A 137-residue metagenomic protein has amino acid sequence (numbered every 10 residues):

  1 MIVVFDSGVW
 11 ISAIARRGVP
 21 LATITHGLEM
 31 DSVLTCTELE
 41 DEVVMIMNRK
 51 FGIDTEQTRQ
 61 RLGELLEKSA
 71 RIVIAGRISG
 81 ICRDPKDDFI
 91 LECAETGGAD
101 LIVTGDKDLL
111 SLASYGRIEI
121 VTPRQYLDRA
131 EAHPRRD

Functional and structural regions predicted by a protein language model:
M1-T35: Short, well-structured N-terminal submotif of metal-dependent ribonuclease cores
D6-S7, T35-C36, G105-D106, T122-P123: A secondary-structure boundary/capping signal
S12-I14, I46, L112, R129-A130: Residues that scaffold the ATP/ADP-binding catalytic core of kinase and kinase-like folds
P20, T58, K86-D87: Amphipathic coiled-coil/heptad-repeat helices and related helical stalk/stem segments that mediate oligomerization
P20-T23, G52, E119-I120: Glycine-rich, phosphate-binding/catalytic loops in enzymes
I24-I78: PIN-domain endoribonuclease scaffold, especially VapC-family toxins
E67-I102, K107: Active-site neighborhoods of divalent-metal-dependent phosphate/nucleic-acid chemistry enzymes
G97, L101, K107-D137: Acidic, PIN/NYN-like endoribonuclease modules and their adjacent C-terminal/linker elements
